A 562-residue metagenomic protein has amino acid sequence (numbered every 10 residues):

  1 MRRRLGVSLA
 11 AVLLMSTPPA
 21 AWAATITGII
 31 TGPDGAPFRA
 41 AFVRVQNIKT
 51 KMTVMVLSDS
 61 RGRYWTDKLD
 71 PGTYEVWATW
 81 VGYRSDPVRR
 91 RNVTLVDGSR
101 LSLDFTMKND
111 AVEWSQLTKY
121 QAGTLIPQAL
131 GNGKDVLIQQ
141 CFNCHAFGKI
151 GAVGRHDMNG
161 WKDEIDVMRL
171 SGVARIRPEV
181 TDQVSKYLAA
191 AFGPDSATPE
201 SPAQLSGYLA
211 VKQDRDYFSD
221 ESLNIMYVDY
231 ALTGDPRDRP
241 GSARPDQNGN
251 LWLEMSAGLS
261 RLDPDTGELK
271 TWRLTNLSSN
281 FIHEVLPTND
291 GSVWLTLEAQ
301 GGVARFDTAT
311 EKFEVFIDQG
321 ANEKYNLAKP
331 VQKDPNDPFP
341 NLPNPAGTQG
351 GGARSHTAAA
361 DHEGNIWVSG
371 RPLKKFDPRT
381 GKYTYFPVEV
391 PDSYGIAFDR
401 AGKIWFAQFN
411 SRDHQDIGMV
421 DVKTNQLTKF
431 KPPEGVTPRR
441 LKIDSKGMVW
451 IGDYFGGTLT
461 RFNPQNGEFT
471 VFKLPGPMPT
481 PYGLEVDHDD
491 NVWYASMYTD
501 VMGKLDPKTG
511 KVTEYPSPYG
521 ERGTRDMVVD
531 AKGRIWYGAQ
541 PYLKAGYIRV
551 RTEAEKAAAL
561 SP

Functional and structural regions predicted by a protein language model:
T27-F38: Structural motif
I48-R63: Short, acidic Ser/Thr/Gly-rich low-complexity loop/linker segments typical of extracellular and cell-surface proteins
T50-K51, T73, W77-N92: A short, solvent-exposed loop/turn motif at the edges and junctions of modular extracellular/periplasmic domains
V93-L117: Extracellular beta-sheet/turn segments enriched in Thr/Pro/Gly and aliphatic residues
L137-G148, V184, L188: The canonical Cys-X-X-Cys-His
D235-D246, L277-N289, K324-P330, P335-E363 (+4 more regions): Beta-rich, blade/repeat-based domains predominating in secreted/periplasmic proteins but also intracellular
N250-S256, V293-A299, G350-G351, I366-R371 (+4 more regions): Conserved beta-strand positions in repeat-built beta-propeller and related beta-rich domains
P518-P562: Blade-level signature of beta-propeller repeat domains, shared across WD40, Kelch, NHL, RCC1 and BNR/Asp-box propellers
